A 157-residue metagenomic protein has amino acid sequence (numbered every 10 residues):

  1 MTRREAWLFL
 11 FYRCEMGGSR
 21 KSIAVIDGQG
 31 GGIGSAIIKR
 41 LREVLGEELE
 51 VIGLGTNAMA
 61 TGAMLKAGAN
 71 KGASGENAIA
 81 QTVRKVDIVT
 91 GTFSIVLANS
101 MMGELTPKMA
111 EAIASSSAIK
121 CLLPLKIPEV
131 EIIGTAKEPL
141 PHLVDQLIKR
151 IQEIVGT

Functional and structural regions predicted by a protein language model:
K21-G55: Glycine-rich phosphate/diphosphate-binding loop of Rossmann-like nucleotide-binding domains
S22-G28, V89-V96, C121: Short glycine-rich or small-residue beta-strand-to-loop segments that form or flank ligand, phosphate, metal/Fe-S
E48, S115-K120: A short helix->loop->beta-strand "cap" motif at the edges of active sites that frequently abuts
L49-S74, V130-I133: N-terminal beta-loop-helix "entrance" segment that forms/cooperates in small-molecule cofactor or anionic ligand
K71-M109: Glycine-rich phosphate-binding loop
L122-T157: Short, glycine-/small-residue-rich phosphate/pyrophosphate-handling segment
